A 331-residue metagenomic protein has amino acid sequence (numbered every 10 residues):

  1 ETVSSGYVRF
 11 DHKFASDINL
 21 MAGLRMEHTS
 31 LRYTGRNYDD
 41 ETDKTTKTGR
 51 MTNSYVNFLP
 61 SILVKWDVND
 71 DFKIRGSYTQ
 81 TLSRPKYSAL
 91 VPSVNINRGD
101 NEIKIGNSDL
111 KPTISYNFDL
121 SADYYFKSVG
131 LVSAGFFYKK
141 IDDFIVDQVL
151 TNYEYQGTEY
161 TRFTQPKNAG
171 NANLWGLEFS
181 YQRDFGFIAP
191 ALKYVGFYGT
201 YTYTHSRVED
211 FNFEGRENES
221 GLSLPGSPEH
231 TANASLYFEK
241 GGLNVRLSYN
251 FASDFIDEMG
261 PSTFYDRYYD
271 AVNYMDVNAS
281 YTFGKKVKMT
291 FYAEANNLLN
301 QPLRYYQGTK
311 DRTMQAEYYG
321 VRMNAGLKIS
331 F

Functional and structural regions predicted by a protein language model:
E1-N69, N95-I96: Signature of Gram-negative outer-membrane beta-barrel scaffolds
E1-S4, N53, L82-I141, G157-D184 (+2 more regions): Outer-membrane beta-barrel signature, preferentially recognizing the C-terminal barrel domain of Gram-negative
A15-D17, D71, V129, G186-V195 (+2 more regions): Short loop/turn motifs that connect adjacent beta-strands in outer-membrane beta-barrel proteins
L20-L24, I74-G76, V132-A134, L177 (+6 more regions): Transmembrane beta-strands of outer-membrane beta-barrel proteins
M26-R32, Y78-R84, V91-S93, Y138-D142 (+6 more regions): Transmembrane beta-strands of outer-membrane beta-barrel pores
R32-E41, Y87-S93, D100-N101, I145-T151 (+5 more regions): Outer-membrane beta-barrel translocator domains and adjoining extracellular loop/strand segments of Gram-negative
Y138-K140, T158-I256: Gram-negative outer-membrane beta-barrel transporters
V195, F251-M259, S280-F331: C-terminal beta-signal and adjacent terminal beta-strands/loops of Gram-negative outer-membrane beta-barrel proteins
